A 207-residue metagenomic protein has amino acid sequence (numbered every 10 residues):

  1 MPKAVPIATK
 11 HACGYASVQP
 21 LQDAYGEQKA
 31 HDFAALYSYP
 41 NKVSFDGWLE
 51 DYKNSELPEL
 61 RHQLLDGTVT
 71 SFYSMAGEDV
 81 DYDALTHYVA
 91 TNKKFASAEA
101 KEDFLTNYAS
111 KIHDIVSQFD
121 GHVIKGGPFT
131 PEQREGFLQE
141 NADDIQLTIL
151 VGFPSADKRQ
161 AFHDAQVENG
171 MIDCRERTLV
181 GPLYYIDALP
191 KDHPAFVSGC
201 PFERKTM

Functional and structural regions predicted by a protein language model:
M1-Y52, D66-N169, Y184-M207: Short S/T/G/P-rich N-terminal loop/turn motif that feeds into the first structured element of a domain
S55-L64, N169-T178: Short arginine-rich
